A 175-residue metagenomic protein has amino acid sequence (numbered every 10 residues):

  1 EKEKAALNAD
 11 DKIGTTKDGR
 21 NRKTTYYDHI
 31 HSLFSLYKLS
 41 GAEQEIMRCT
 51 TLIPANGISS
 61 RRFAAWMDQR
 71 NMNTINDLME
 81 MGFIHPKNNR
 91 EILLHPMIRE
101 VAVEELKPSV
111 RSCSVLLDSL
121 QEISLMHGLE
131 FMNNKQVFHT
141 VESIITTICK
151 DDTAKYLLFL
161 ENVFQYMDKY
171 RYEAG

Functional and structural regions predicted by a protein language model:
E1-D11, G41-Q44, V103-F138, Y156: A eukaryote-biased feature capturing mid-to-C-terminal, repeat/solenoid-rich segments of large proteins, strongly
E1-E43: Loop-to-helix "switch" segment enriched in basic and acidic residues adjacent to catalytic/ligand pockets
A5, T15-D18, R70, K169 (+1 more regions): Polar low-complexity intrinsically disordered regions
R22-L36, T74-D77, V115-G175: Amphipathic alpha-helices of TPR/Sel1-like and other helical repeat/solenoid scaffolds
Y27-L106, C113-L117: C-terminal boundary/linker of central alpha/beta nucleotide-binding cores
N56, E104, P108, Y166-E173: Alpha-solenoid helical repeat scaffolds
